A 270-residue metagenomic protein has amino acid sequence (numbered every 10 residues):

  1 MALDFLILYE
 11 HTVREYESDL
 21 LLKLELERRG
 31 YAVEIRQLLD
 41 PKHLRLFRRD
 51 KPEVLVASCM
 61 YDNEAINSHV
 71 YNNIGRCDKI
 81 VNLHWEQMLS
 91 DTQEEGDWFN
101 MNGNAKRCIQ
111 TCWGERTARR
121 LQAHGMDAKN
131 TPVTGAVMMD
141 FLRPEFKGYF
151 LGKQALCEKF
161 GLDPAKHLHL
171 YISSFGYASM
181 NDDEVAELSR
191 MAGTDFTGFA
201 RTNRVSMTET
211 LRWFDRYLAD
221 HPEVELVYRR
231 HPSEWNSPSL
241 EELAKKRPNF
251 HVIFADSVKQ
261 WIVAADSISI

Functional and structural regions predicted by a protein language model:
M1-F5, T210-L211: Generic start-of-chain signal for non-secretory N-termini
L3-F150, C157, E234-W235: Active-site and donor-binding regions of nucleotide-sugar-utilizing enzymes
F47-R48, N102-G103, L162, Q260-A264: Structural alpha-helical scaffold elements that stabilize or flank donor/cofactor-binding regions in carbohydrate
K51-L55, C108, H167, V263-S269: Conserved acidic residues
Q122, I253-I270: A donor-sugar binding/catalytic signature common to diverse glycosyltransferases and related nucleotide-sugar
T134, I172, R229-H231, A255 (+1 more regions): Generic beta-strand/beta-sheet core signal
E145-E242: Conserved catalytic-core segment of nucleotide-activated headgroup transferases in glycan assembly
S239-A255: Nucleotide-activated donor-binding/catalytic signature segment of Leloir-type glycosyltransferases, i.e., the conserved
